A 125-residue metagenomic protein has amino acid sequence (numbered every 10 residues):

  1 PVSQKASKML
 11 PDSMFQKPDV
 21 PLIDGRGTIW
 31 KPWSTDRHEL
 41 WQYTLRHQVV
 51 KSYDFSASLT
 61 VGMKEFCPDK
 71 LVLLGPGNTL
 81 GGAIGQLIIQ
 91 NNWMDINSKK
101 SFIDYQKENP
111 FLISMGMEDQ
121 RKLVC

Functional and structural regions predicted by a protein language model:
P1-G82, D95, F102-C125: Acyltransferase
L87-Q90: Short, solvent-exposed amphipathic alpha-helical segments in soluble enzyme and RNA/protein-processing domains
